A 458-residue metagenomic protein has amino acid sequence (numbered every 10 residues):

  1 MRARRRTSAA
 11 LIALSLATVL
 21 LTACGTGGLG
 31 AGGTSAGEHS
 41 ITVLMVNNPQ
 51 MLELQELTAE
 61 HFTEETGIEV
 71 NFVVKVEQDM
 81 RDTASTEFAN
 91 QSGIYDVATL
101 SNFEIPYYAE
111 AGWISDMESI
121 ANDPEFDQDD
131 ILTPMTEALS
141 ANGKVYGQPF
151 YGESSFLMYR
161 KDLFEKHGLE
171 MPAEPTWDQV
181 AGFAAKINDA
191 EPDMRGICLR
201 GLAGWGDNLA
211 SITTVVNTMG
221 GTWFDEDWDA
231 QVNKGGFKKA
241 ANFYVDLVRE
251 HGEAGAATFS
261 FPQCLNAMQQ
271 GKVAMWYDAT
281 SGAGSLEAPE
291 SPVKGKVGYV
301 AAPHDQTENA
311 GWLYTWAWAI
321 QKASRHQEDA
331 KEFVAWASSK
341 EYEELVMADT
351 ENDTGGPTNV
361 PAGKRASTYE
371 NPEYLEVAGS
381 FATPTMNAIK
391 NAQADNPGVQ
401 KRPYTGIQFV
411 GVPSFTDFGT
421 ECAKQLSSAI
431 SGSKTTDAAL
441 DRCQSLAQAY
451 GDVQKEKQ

Functional and structural regions predicted by a protein language model:
M1-T42, E64, A438-D441, S445-Q458: Short, low-complexity disordered leader/linker segments with a strong preference for bacterial N-terminal type II
H61-I131, E165-G168, L265-A267, G271-M275 (+1 more regions): Extracytoplasmic "Venus flytrap"/periplasmic binding protein-like
T86, I94-D96, P124-F164, R195 (+3 more regions): A structural signal for short loop-to-beta-strand junctions that line the ligand-binding cleft of periplasmic/secreted
N102-S154, N208-S211, V215, K294-V300 (+3 more regions): Hinge/lid segment of periplasmic solute-binding proteins
E118-I131, A173, I197, G201-G204 (+7 more regions): Short, solvent-exposed loop/beta-turn-alpha elements that line the ligand-binding surface or hinge of extracytoplasmic
N142-F150, S155, D178-A230, G236-F237 (+2 more regions): Extracytoplasmic/periplasmic solute-binding protein
F183-K186, D227-A257, G298-A302: Glycine-centered hinge/linker elements that transmit conformational signals in sensory and ligand-binding systems
G282-V293, Q306-W316, I320-T420, Q458: C-terminal lobe and pocket-closing loops of periplasmic/extracytoplasmic Venus-flytrap solute-binding proteins
